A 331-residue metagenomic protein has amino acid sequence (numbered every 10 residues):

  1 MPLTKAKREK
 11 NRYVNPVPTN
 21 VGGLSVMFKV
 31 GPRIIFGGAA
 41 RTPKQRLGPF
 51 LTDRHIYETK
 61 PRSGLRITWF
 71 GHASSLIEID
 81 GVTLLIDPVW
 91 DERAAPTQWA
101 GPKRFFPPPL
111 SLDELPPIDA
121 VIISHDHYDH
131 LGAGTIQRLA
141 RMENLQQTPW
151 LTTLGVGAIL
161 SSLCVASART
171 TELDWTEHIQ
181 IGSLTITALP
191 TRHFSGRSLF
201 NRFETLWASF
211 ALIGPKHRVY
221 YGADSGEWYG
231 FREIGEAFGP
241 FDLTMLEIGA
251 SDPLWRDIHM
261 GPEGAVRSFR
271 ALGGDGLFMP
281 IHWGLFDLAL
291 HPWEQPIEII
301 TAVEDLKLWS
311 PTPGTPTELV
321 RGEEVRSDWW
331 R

Functional and structural regions predicted by a protein language model:
M1-R104, P108-E114, L212-A223, D242-I248 (+1 more regions): Metallo-beta-lactamase
P2-P16, L112-L115, A120, P149-S161 (+1 more regions): Cap/insert and terminal regions of metallo-dependent hydrolase folds
K5, Q98-L151, G239-M245: Active-site metal-binding motif and surrounding structural segment of the metallo-beta-lactamase
R41-R62, N144, T153-H217, I299-G322: Metallo-beta-lactamase
R54-H55, F105-S111, A133-R138, T205-S209 (+2 more regions): A generic local structural motif
W69-H72, Y128, W150, L163 (+5 more regions): Tryptophan-centric aromatic hotspots in well-structured domains and transmembrane helices
S75-D80, Q180-F241, R256-G264: Catalytic core of the metallo-beta-lactamase
P88-W90, D126, T191-H193, A223-S225 (+3 more regions): Active-site metal-binding loops of divalent metal-dependent hydrolases
